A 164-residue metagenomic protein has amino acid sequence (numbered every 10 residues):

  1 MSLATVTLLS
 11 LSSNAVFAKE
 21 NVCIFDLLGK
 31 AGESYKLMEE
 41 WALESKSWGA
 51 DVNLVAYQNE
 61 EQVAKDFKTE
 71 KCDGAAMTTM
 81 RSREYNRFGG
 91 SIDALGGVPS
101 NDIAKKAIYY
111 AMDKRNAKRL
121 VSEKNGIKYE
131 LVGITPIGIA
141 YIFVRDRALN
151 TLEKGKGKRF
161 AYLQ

Functional and structural regions predicted by a protein language model:
M1-L3: Bacterial N-terminal signal peptides that target proteins for export
T5-V6, V16: Cleavable N-terminal signal peptides
S12-S13: N-terminal signal peptide c-region/cleavage motif recognized by signal peptidases
K30-N53: Short, polar/charged alpha-helical segment
E39, L43, E61-C72, K154: Short helices/loops that flank or line small-molecule/ion binding pockets
N53-K65, R147, L163-Q164: Short helix-initiation/N-cap motifs at beta->coil->alpha
K68, T78-Q164: Contiguous mixed-secondary-structure segments that line small-molecule binding/active-site clefts of soluble domains
D73-M77: Short, Asp-centered acidic motifs that coordinate Mg2+ and/or phosphate in catalytic or ligand-binding sites
